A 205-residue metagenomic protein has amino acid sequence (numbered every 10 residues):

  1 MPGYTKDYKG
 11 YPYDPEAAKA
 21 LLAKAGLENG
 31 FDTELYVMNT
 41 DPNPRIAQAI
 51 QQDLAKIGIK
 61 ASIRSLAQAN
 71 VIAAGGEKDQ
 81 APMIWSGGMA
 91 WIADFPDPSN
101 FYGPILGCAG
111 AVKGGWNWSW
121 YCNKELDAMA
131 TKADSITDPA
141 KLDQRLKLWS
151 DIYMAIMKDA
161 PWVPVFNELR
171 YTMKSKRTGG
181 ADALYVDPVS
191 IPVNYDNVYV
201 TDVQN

Functional and structural regions predicted by a protein language model:
M1-P2, N39-Q52, A74-N205: Detector for C-terminal structural segments
D7-Y11, E34-D41: Short beta-strand->loop
P15-E34: Immediate post-signal peptide segment of exported/extracytoplasmic ligand-binding proteins
L21, A49-K56: Structural preference for long, well-ordered alpha-helical segments within the folded cores of structured domains
A25-E28, A55-I59: Short helix-capping segments at alpha-helix termini
G30-N39, A61-S62, W85-S86: Short, well-ordered beta-strand elements
K56-V71: Short, well-structured beta-strand/strand-turn elements
